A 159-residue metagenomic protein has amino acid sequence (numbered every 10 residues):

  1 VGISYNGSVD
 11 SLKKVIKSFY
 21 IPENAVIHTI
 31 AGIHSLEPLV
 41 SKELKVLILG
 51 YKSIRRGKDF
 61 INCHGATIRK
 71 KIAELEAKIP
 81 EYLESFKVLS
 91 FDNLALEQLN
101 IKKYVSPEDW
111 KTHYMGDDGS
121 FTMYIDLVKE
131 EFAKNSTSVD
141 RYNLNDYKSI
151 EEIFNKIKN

Functional and structural regions predicted by a protein language model:
V1-K148: Radical SAM enzyme [4Fe-4S]-AdoMet core and its adjacent flexible, acidic and glycine-rich loops/tails across
I150-N159: Cysteine/selenocysteine-centered motifs that mediate thiol-based redox chemistry or coordinate metal-sulfur cofactors
